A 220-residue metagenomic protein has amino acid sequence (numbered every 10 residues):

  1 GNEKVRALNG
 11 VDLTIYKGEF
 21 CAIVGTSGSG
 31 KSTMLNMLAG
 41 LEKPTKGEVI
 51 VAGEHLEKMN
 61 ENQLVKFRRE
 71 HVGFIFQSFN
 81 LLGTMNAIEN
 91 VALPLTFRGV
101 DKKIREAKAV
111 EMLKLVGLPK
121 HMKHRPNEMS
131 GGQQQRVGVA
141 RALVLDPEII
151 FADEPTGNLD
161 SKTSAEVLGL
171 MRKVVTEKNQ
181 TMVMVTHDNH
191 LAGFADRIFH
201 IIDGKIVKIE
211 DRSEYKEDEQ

Functional and structural regions predicted by a protein language model:
G1-F194, H200-I201: ABC family nucleotide-binding domain
R197, K205-Q220: Conserved beta-strand-loop-alpha-helix hinge in the C-terminal portion of ABC ATPase nucleotide-binding domains
